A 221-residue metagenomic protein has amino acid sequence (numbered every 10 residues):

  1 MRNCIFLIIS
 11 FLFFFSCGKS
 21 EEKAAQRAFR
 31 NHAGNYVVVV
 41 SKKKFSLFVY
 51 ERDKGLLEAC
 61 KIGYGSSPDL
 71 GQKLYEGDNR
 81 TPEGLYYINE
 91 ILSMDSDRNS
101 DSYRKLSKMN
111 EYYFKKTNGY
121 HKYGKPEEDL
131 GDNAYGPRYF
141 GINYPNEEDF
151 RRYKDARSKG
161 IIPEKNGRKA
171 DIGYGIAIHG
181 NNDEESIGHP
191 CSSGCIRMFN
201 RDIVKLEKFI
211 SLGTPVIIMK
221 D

Functional and structural regions predicted by a protein language model:
C4-F14: Sec-dependent N-terminal signal peptides
K23-Y36, K42-K43, C60-Y87, N118-E128 (+2 more regions): N-terminal post-signal-peptidase region of extra-cytosolic proteins
A28-F29, R98-D221: Exported/periplasmic cell-wall-interacting domains
V40-F45, Y135: A short, compositionally biased
K43-K44, R52-K54, I62-S67, I91-M94 (+4 more regions): Solvent-exposed coil/turn segments that connect beta secondary-structure elements in extracytoplasmic/periplasmic
D53-E58, G213: Short, surface-exposed beta-strand-loop junctions and turns on beta-sheet-rich folds
